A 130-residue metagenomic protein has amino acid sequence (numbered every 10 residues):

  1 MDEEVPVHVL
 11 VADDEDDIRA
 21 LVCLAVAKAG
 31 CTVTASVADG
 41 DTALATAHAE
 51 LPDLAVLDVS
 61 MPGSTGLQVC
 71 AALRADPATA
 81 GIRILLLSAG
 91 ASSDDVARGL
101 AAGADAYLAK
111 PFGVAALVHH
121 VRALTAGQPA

Functional and structural regions predicted by a protein language model:
M1-L10, A115-A130: Non-catalytic signal-transmission and effector/linker regions of two-component phosphorelay proteins
V5-D17, V22-V26, A55-V56: Conserved acidic segment of CheY-like receiver
S36-L54: Acidic, metal-coordinating helix/loop segments flanking the phosphotransfer/catalytic sites of two-component signaling
D39-T42, T65-V69: Acidic catalytic/metal-coordinating carboxylates
D58, S88: Active-site residues of response regulator receiver
M61: Receiver (REC) domain active-site loop signature in two-component systems and cognate sites in sensor histidine kinases
Q68, A91-L108, A116-H119: Alpha4 helix (beta4-alpha4-beta5 surface) of REC/receiver domains from two-component response regulators
